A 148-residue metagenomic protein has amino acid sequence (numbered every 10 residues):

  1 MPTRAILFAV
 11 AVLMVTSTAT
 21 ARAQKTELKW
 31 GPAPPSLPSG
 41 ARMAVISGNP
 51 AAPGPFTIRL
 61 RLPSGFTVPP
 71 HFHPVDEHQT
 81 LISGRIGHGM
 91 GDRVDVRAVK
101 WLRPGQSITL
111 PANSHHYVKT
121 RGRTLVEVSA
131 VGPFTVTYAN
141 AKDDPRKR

Functional and structural regions predicted by a protein language model:
M1-F8: Bacterial N-terminal signal peptides that target proteins for export
F8-S17: Bacterial N-terminal signal peptides
A19-I58, A141-R148: A short, N-terminal "cap"/entry segment at the start of jelly-roll beta-barrel domains of the cupin/DSBH fold
M43-S47, I58-F66, P70, D95: N-terminal post-signal-peptidase region of extra-cytosolic proteins
N49-A51, P63, I86, D92-N113: Short acidic-glycine-tyrosine-enriched beta hairpin
P63-F66, H73-R93: Glycine- and acidic-residue-biased ligand/ion/polar-headgroup-sensing regions
V68-P70, H88-G89, L110, H115-R121: Short beta-strand His + acidic residue motifs that chelate non-heme Fe in jelly-roll/DSBH and cupin folds
R97, K119-R148: Double-stranded beta-helix
